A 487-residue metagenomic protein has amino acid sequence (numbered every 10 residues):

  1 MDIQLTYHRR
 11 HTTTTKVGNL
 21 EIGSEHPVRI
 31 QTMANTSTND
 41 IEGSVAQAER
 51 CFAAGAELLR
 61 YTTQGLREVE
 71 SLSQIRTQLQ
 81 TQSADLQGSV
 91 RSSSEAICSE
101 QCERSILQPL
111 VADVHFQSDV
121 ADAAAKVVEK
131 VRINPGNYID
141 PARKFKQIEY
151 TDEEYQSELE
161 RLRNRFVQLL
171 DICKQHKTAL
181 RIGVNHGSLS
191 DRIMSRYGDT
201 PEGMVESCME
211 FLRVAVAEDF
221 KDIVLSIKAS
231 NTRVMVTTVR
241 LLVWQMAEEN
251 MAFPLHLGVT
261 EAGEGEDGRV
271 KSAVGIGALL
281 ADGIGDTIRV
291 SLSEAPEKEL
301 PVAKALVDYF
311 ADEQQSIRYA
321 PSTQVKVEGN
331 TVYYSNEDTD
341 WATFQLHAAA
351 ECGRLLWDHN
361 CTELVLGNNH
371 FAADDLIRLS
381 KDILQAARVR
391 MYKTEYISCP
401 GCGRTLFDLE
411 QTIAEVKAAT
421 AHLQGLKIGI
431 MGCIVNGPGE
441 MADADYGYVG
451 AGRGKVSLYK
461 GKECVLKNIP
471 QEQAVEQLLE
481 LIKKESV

Functional and structural regions predicted by a protein language model:
M1-M33, L170-H176, D312-V327, A414 (+1 more regions): N-terminal amphipathic alpha-helix/helix-capping segment at the start of soluble metabolic enzymes
T12-T36, E103, F145, T178-Y197 (+1 more regions): N-terminal small/glycine-rich loop or linker at the start of catalytic domains across soluble metabolic enzymes
I30, D113, I182, L225 (+6 more regions): Conserved, mostly hydrophobic/aromatic
N35, G55-L79, P135-S157, I223-T232: Glycine-rich, proline-tolerant flexible connector loops at the mouths of alpha/beta enzymes
E68-A84, C102-V111, R161-H176, L242-M251 (+1 more regions): Alpha-helix-loop-beta-strand connector modules within alpha/beta enzyme cores
S92-Q101, S105: A cross-taxon signal for low-complexity, glycine/charged-rich
L107-F145, Y155-I172: Hydrophobic or amphipathic alpha-helical targeting/insertion segments
E149-L162, F166, M194-L423, K427-I430: Catalytic alpha/beta core domains of metabolic enzymes, predominantly
